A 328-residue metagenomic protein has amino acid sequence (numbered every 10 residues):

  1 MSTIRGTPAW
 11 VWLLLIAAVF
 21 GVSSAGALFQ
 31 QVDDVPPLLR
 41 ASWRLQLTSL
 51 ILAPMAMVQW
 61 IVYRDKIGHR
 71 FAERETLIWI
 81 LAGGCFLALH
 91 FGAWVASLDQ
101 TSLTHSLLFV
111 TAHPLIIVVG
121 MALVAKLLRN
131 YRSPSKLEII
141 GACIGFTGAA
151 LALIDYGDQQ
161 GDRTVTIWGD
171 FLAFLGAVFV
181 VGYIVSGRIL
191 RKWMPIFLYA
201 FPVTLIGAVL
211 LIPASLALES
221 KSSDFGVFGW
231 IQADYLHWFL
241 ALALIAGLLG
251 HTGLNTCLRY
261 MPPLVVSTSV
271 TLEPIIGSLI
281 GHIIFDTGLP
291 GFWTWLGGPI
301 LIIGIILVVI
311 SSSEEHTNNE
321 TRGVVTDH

Functional and structural regions predicted by a protein language model:
M1-W43, T48-M55, A82-C85, L89 (+5 more regions): Glycine-/small-residue-enriched transmembrane alpha-helix faces in small-molecule transporters and effluxers
S2-I4, L45, L127, Y235-H237 (+2 more regions): C-terminal-most transmembrane helix of multi-pass membrane proteins
S2-I4, S24-A27, S49-A72, I144-R163 (+3 more regions): Membrane-interface helix-cap regions at the ends of transmembrane helices in multi-pass membrane proteins
W10-V11, V35-L89, P114-L123, F179-S186 (+4 more regions): Transmembrane alpha-helices of multi-pass small-molecule transport proteins
G21, M57-V110, A150-L151, A243-M261: Specific transmembrane alpha-helical segments of multi-pass solute transporters/efflux pumps, especially DMT/EamA
L39-R40, L45-L50, V95-S133, G176 (+1 more regions): Specific alpha-helical transmembrane segments that line the substrate/conduction pathway and gating interfaces
L52, A56, L81, V119-A122 (+2 more regions): Hydrophobic transmembrane alpha-helices of multi-pass small-molecule transport proteins
S106-A112, V185-V209, L244-I283: Helix-helix packing/entry segments at the starts of transmembrane helices
